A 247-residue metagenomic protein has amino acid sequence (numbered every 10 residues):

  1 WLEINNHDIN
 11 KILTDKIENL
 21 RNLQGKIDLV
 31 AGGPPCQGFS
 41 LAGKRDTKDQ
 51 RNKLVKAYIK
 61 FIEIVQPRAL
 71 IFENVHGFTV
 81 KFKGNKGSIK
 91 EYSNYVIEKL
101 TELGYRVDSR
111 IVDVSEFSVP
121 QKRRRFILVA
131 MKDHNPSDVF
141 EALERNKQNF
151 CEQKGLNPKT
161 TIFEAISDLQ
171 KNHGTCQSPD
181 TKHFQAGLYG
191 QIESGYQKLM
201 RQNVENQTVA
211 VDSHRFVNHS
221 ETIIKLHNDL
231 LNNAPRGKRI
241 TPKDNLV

Functional and structural regions predicted by a protein language model:
W1-A69, V75-N94: Core alpha/beta nucleotide-donor-binding catalytic domains of modification enzymes
P34, N74, S109-I111, K154: A cross-domain feature marking catalytic cores of carbohydrate-active enzymes and several ubiquitous metabolic/repair
Q37-L41, F78-K81, S118-K122, N135-V139: Short catalytic/ligand-binding loop motif for oxyanion handling, primarily in non-cytosolic enzymes, centered on
Q66-R68, Y105, R124: A short helix->loop->beta-strand "cap" motif at the edges of active sites that frequently abuts
H76, Y105-E116: Conserved S-adenosyl-L-methionine
G87-V107: Conserved Class I S-adenosyl-L-methionine
V96, V112, P158: Internal, well-ordered alpha/beta segment that forms a basic, Gly-enriched binding/recognition surface
R125, V129-V247: S-adenosyl-L-methionine-dependent DNA methyltransferase catalytic core
